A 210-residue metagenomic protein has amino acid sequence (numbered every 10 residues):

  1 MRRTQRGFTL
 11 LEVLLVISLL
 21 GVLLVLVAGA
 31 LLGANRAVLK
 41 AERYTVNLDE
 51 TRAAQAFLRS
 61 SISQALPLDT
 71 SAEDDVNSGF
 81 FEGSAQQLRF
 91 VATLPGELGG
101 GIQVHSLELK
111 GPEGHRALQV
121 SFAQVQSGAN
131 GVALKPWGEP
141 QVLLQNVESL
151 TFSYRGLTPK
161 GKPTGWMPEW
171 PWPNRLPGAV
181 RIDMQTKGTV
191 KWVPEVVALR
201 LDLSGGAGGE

Functional and structural regions predicted by a protein language model:
R2-A34: N-terminal single-pass transmembrane signal-anchor helix
A30, N35-S127: Extracytoplasmic beta-strand-rich oligomerization domains located immediately C-terminal to a leader/signal peptide
L88, L118, Q141, V180 (+1 more regions): A broad, low-specificity signal marking well-ordered, structured residues that form hydrophobic/aromatic
G96-L176, A207-E210: Intrinsically disordered, low-complexity regions enriched in Pro/Ser/Thr/Gly and acidic residues
P177-T186: Low-complexity, intrinsically disordered Gly/Pro/Thr-rich segments
T189-K191: Short acidic/polar inter-strand loop motif in beta-rich domains
V197-E210: Short, low-complexity, Pro/Ser/Thr/Gly-rich segments in the mature regions of secreted, periplasmic
